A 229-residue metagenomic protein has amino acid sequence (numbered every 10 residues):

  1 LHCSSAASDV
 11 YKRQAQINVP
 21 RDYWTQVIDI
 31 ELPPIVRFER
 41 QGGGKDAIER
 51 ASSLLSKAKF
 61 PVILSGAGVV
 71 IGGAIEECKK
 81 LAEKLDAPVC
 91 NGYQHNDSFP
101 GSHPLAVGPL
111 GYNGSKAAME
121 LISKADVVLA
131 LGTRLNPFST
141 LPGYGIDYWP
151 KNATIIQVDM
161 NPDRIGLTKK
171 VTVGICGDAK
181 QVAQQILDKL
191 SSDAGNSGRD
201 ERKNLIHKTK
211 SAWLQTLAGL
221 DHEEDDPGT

Functional and structural regions predicted by a protein language model:
L1-A7, Y11: Single conserved hydrophobic/aromatic residue that forms the stacking wall/gate of nucleotide- or nucleobase-binding
A7, A58, A125, N152-A153 (+1 more regions): Short, well-ordered alpha-helix to beta-strand connector turns
I17-P20, L64, A130-G132, D159: Short beta-strand segments
N18, S53, N152-T229: Phosphate/pyrophosphate-binding active-site segments
N18-P104, N204-T229: Cofactor-pocket helix-loop regions in the catalytic cores of large enzyme subunits
W24, H95-P100, N136-P137, P162-I165 (+2 more regions): Short gly/pro/ser/thr-enriched loop/turn and capping motifs at secondary-structure boundaries
V36-G42, G101-G114, T168-Q181: Short beta-strand elements at the ligand-binding edges of bilobed clamshell
A67-I156: Glycine-rich, anion-gripping cofactor-binding loops and their flanking helix/strand elements in enzyme active sites
